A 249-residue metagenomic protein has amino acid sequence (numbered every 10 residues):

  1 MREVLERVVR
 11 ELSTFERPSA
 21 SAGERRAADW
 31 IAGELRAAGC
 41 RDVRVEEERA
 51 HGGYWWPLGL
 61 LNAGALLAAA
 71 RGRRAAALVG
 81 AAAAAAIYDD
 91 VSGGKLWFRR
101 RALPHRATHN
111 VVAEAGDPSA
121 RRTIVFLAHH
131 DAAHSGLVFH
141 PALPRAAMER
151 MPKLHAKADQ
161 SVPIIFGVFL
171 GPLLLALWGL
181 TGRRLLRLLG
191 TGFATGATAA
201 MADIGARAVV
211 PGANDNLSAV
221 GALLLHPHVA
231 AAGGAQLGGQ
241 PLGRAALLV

Functional and structural regions predicted by a protein language model:
M1-V249: Secretory-pathway/membrane protein signature
